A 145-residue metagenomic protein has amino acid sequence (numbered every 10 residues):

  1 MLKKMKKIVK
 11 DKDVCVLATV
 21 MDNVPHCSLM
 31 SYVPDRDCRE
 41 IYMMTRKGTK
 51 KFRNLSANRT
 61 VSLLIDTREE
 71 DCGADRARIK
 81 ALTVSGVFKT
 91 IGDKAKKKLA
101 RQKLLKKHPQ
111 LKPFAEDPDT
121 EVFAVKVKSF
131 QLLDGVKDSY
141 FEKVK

Functional and structural regions predicted by a protein language model:
M1-C15: Extreme N-terminal tail/first-helix region
K4, V16-V20, D71-C72, P109-D117: Short helix-to-loop capping/linker segments positioned immediately adjacent to catalytic or ligand/cofactor-binding
V9-K10, S56, L105: Alpha-helix boundary recognition
K12-K47, L55, S62-I65, A74: Short beta-strand segments
T45-K47, A57-E69, I79-K89: Active-site-adjacent structural patch at catalytic or cofactor/ligand-binding sites
T45-T49, L64-D71, R101-L111: Short acidic (Asp/Glu) patches
F52-N58, K143-K145: A short, polar/proline- and glycine-enriched secondary-structure boundary/capping micro-motif
R76-K145: Charged, gly/pro-rich active-site loop segments
